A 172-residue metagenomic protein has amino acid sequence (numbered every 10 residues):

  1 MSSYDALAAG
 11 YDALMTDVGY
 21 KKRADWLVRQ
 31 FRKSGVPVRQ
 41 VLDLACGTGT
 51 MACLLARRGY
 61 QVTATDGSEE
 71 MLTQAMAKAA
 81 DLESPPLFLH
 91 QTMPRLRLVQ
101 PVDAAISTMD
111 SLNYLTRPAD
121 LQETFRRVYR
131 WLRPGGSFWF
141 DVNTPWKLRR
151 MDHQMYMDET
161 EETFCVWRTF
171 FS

Functional and structural regions predicted by a protein language model:
M1-P37: Conserved class I S-adenosyl-L-methionine
V41, A105: Receiver (REC) domain switch-region micro-motif
L42, G49-R95: Class I SAM-dependent methyltransferase SAM/SAH-binding core
R97-A104: A short acidic, Gly/Pro-enriched loop at the edge of an enzyme's catalytic core that lines a small-molecule cofactor
T108-D110: Residues lining the SAM
N113-L115: A short His-aromatic
Q122-P134: A short glycine-rich, Lys/Arg-flanked "PGG" loop and its adjoining helix->strand segment in the class I
G135, W139-S172: SAM-dependent methyltransferase
